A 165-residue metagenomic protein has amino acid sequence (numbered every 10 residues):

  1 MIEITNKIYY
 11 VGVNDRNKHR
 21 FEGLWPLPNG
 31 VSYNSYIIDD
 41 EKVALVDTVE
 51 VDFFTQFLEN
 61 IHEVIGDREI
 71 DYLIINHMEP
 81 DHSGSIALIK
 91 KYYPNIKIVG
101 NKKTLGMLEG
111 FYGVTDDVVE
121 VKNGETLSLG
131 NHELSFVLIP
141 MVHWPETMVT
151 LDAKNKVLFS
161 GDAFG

Functional and structural regions predicted by a protein language model:
I2-I65, V149-D152, K156-S160: Conserved beta-strand hairpin/beta-sheet module of binuclear metal-dependent hydrolase folds, prominently
I2-N6, V99-T147: Metallo-beta-lactamase
E41, D52-V99: Active-site metal-binding motif and surrounding structural segment of the metallo-beta-lactamase
E41-K42, P94-N95, V114-D116, G130-E133 (+1 more regions): Short coil/turn connectors at secondary-structure junctions
A44-D47, Y72-I75, F136: Short catalytic-loop micro-motif centered on adjacent basic/acidic residues
H77, G100-K103, G161-D162: Glycine-rich, histidine-containing beta strand-loop boundary motifs that form or position
M78-S83, L105-M107, H143-W144, G165: Active-site environment of divalent metal-dependent phosphoester hydrolases
E125, V157, D162-G165: Conserved catalytic scaffold of divalent metal-dependent phosphoesterases
